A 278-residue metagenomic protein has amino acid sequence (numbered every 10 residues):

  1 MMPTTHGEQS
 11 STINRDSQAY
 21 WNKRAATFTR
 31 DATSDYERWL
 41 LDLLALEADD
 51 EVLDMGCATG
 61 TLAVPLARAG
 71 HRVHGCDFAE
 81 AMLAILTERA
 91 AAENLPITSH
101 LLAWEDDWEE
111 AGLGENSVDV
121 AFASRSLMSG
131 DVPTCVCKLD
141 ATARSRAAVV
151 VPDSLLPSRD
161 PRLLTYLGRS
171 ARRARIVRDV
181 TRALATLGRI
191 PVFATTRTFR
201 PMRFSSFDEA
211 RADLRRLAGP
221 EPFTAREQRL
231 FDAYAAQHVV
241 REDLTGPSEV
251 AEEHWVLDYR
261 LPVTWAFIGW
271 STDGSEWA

Functional and structural regions predicted by a protein language model:
M1-E47: Conserved class I S-adenosyl-L-methionine
D49-A58: Conserved class I S-adenosyl-L-methionine
T59-D107: Class I SAM-dependent methyltransferase SAM/SAH-binding core
V118-P133: A short SAM/SAH-binding and catalytic strip from SAM-dependent methyltransferases
P133-A148: A short glycine-rich, Lys/Arg-flanked "PGG" loop and its adjoining helix->strand segment in the class I
R146-R172: Conserved class I S-adenosyl-L-methionine
R173-G188: Short alpha-helix
V192-A278: Conserved Class I S-adenosyl-L-methionine
